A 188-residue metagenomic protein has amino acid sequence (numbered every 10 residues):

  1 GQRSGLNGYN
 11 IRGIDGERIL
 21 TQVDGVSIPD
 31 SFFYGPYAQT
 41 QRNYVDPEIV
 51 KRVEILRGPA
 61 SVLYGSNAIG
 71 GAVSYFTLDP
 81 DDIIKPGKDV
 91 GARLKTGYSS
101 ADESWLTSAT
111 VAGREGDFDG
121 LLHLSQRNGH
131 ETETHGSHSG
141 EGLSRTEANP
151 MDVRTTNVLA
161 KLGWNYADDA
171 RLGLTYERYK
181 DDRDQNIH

Functional and structural regions predicted by a protein language model:
G1-K85, Q185: Acidic, small-polar-rich N-terminal luminal/periplasmic segments of exported/outer-membrane proteins
Q2-R3, G65, S99-E103, P150-T155 (+1 more regions): Short sequence motifs at beta-strands and strand-loop junctions characteristic of Gram-negative outer-membrane
S4, G16, A38, G87-D89 (+3 more regions): Short, solvent-exposed coil/turn segments
N10, R42, V62, I83 (+4 more regions): Residues embedded in well-ordered secondary-structure elements
I11, D46, S66, T77 (+4 more regions): Intrinsically disordered, low-complexity regions enriched in small/polar residues
D81, D89-R93, L106, T110-H188: Periplasmic-side early beta-strands and strand-to-turn transitions of outer-membrane beta-barrels
